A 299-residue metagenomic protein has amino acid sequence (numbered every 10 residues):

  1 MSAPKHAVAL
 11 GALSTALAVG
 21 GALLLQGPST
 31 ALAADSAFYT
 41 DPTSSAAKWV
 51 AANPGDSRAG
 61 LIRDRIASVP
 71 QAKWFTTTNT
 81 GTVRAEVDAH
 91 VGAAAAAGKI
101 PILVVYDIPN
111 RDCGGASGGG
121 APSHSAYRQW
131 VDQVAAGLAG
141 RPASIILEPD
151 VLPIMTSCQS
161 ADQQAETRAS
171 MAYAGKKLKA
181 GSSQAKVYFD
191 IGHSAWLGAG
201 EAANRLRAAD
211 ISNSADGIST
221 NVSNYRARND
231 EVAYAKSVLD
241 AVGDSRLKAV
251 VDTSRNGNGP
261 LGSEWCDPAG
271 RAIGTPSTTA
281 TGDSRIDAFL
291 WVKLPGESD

Functional and structural regions predicted by a protein language model:
M1-L32: Secretory targeting and sorting signals
D35-G137, L294, S298: N-terminal carbohydrate-binding/catalytic regions of secreted carbohydrate-active enzymes
S36-P42, P70-K73, P101-L103, A143-L147 (+4 more regions): Hydrophobic faces of well-ordered beta-strands that scaffold small-molecule active sites in alpha/beta enzyme cores
T40-A67, G181, S194-D299: Surface-exposed substrate-engagement region within the catalytic domains of secreted or surface-exposed extracellular
G92-A96, Y106, A135-A139, G175-S183 (+2 more regions): Sec-exported extracytoplasmic/periplasmic mature domains
Y106-N110, R141-S144, V151, W196 (+1 more regions): Glycoside hydrolase catalytic-domain context in secreted enzymes
G114, Q159, W265-D267: Sequence contexts marking disulfide-bonded cysteines in secreted/extracellular proteins
G120-R141, P149-A185, I191-H193, L197-E201: Active-site cleft segment of glycoside hydrolase catalytic domains centered on the general acid/base Glu
